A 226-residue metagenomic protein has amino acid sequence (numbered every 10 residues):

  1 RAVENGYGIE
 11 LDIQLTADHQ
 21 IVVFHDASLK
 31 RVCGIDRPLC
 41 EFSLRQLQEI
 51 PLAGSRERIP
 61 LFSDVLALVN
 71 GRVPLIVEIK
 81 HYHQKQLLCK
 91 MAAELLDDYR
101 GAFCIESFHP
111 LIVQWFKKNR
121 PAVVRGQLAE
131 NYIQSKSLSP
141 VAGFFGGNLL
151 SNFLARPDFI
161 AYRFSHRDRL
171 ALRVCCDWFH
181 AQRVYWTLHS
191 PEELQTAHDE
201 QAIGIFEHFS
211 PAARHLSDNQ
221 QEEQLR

Functional and structural regions predicted by a protein language model:
R1-L15, L154-F159: Catalytic domains of carbohydrate-active enzymes, especially glycoside hydrolases
N5-Y7, Q20-I21, V73, C104 (+1 more regions): The start of beta-strands in P-loop NTPase/AAA+ ATPase cores
I9-E10, I105, I160, G204: Hydrophobic residues within beta-strands of alpha/beta enzymes
E10, F24, I76, I205: Generic enzyme active-site microenvironment
L15-S28: Glycine-rich, proline-tolerant flexible connector loops at the mouths of alpha/beta enzymes
H25-I133, F153-P157, A161-S165: Metal-dependent phosphodiesterase/phospholipase catalytic core, i.e., the His/Asp/Glu-rich active-site region
A129, S135-R226: C-terminal active-site rim and adjoining tail of enzyme catalytic domains
